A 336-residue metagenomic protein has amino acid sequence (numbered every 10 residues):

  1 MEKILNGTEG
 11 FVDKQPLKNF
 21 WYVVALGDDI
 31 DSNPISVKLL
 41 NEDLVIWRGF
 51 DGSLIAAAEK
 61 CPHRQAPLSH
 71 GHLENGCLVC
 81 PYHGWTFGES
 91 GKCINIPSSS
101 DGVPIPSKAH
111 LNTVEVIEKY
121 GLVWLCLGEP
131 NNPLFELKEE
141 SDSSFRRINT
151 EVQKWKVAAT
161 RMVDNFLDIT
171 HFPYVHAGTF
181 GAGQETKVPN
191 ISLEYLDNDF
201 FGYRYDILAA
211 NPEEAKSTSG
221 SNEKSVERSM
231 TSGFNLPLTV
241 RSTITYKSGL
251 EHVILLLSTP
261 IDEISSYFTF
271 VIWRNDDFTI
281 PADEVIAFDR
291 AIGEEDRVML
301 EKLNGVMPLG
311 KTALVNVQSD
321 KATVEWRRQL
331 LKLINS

Functional and structural regions predicted by a protein language model:
M1-E2, L17: N-terminal flexible segment immediately upstream of the FAD-binding catalytic core in FAD-dependent oxidoreductases
E2-K3, E9-G10, V23-R147: Rieske [2Fe-2S] iron-sulfur-binding domain
L17-L26, K92-S100, P173-H176, P237-R241: Short Pro/Gly-enriched beta-strand edge/turn motifs at strand-loop
K18, H110, I117-K119, H252 (+1 more regions): A short, structural micro-pattern
F20-Y22, E42, N112, P189 (+1 more regions): Short beta-strand or tight-loop elements that sit immediately N-terminal to catalytic metal-binding acidic residues
S53, N131-S336: C-terminal catalytic domain of Rieske-type non-heme iron oxygenases
